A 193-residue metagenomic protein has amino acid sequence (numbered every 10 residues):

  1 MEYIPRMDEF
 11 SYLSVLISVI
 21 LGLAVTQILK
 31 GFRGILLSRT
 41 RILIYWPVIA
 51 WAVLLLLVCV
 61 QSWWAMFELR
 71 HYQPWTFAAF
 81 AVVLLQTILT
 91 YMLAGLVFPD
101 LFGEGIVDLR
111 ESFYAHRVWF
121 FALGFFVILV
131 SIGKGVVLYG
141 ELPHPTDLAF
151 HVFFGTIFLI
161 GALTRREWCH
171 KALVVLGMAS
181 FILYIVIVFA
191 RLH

Functional and structural regions predicted by a protein language model:
E2-A24, L192-H193: Hydrophobic transmembrane alpha-helical segments in integral membrane proteins
E9-S18, Y72-Y91: Alpha-helical transmembrane segments
G34-P47, R70-W75, G103-F113, L163-L173: Membrane-interface helix-boundary motifs at transmembrane edges
I44-L69: A generic, lipid-embedded transmembrane alpha helix
L84-H151: Membrane-proximal helix-loop-helix units in multi-pass membrane proteins
K171-L183: Central hydrophobic cores of alpha-helical transmembrane segments in multi-pass integral membrane proteins
L183-H193: Juxtamembrane boundary at the C-terminal end of a transmembrane helix
